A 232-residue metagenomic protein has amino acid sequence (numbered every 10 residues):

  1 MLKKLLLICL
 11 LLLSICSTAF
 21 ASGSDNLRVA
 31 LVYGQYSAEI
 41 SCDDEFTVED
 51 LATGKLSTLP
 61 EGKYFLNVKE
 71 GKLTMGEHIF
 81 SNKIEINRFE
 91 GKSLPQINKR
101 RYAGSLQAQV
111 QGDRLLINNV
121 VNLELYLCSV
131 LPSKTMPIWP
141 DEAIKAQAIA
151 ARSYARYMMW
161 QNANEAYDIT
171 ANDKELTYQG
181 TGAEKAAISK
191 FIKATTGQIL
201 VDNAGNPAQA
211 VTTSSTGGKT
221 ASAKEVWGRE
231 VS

Functional and structural regions predicted by a protein language model:
L2-S232: Conserved, single-site charged/polar hotspot
